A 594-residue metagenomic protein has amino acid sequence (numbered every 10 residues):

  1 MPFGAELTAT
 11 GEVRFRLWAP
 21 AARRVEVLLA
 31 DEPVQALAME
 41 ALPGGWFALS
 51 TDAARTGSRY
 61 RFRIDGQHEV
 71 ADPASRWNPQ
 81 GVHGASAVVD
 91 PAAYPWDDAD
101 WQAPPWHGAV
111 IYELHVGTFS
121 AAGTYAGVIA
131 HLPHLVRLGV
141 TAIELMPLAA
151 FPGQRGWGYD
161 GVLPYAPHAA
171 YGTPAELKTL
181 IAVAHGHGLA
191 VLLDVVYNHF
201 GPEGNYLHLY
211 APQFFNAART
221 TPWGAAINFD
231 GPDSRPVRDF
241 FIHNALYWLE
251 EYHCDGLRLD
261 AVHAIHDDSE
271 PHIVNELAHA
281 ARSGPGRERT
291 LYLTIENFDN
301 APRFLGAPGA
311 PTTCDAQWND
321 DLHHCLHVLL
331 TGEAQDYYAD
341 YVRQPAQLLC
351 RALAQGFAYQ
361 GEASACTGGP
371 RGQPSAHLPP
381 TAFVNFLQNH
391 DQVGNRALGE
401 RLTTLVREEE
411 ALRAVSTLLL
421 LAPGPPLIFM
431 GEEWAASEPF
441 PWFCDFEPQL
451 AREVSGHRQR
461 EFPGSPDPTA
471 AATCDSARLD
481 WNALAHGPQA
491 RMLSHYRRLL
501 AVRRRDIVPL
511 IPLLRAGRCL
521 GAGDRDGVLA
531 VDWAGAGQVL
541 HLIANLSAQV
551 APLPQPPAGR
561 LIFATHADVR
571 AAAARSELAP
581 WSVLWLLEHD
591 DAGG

Functional and structural regions predicted by a protein language model:
M1-R14, A36, A41-E113, T118-G123 (+2 more regions): The feature marks proteins involved in alpha-glucan
F15-L17, V539-N545: Short, well-ordered beta-strand segments enriched in hydrophobic/aromatic residues
W18-R24, S547-A548, P556-A558: Short proline/glycine-enriched turn/loop motifs at strand-loop junctions of beta-rich domains
A19, T56-S58, A572-G594: C-terminal beta-strand-rich structural cap/linker in extracellular carbohydrate-active enzymes
I64-A99, H187, N205-P212, N216-P222 (+2 more regions): Core domains of carbohydrate- and sulfate-ester-processing enzymes
P79, A99-W106, H115-G286, L291-Y292 (+1 more regions): Substrate-binding/active-site clefts of carbohydrate-active enzymes
V82, A278-E461: Conserved alpha/beta catalytic core and glycan-binding cleft of carbohydrate-active enzymes
A358-G372, I428-F429, W434-F443, S465-L540: Glycan-recognition and catalytic regions of carbohydrate-active enzymes
